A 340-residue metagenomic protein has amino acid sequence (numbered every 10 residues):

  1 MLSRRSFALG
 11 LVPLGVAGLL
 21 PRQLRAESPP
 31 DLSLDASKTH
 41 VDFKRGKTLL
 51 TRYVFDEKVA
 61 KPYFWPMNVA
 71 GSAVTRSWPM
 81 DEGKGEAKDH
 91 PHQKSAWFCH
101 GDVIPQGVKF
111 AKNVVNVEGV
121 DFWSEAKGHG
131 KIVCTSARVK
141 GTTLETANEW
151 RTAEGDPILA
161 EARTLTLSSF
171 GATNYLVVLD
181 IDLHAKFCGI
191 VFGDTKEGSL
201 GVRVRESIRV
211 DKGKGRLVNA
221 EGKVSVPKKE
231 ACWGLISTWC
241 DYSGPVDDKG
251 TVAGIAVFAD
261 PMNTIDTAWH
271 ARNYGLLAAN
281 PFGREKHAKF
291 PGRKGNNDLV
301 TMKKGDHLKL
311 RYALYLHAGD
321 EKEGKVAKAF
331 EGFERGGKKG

Functional and structural regions predicted by a protein language model:
M1-G15: N-terminal secretory signal peptides and thylakoid transit peptides that target proteins across membranes
R22-R25: Sec/Tat signal peptide C-region and signal peptidase I cleavage site
E27-H92, E321, A327: Beta-strand-rich N-terminal accessory domains
D56-V59, Y63-N68, F170-V218: Acidic (Asp/Glu-rich), glycine- and aromatic
G71, N148-T152, L165-S169, L183-F187 (+2 more regions): Beta-strand elements of well-folded, non-transmembrane domains
D89-T173: Extended, loop-rich substrate-binding clefts of extracytoplasmic carbohydrate-active enzymes
G189-T267: Active-site/ligand-binding surface loops and adjacent short beta/alpha elements that line catalytic pockets across
V257-G340: Beta-strand-rich recognition/accessory modules
